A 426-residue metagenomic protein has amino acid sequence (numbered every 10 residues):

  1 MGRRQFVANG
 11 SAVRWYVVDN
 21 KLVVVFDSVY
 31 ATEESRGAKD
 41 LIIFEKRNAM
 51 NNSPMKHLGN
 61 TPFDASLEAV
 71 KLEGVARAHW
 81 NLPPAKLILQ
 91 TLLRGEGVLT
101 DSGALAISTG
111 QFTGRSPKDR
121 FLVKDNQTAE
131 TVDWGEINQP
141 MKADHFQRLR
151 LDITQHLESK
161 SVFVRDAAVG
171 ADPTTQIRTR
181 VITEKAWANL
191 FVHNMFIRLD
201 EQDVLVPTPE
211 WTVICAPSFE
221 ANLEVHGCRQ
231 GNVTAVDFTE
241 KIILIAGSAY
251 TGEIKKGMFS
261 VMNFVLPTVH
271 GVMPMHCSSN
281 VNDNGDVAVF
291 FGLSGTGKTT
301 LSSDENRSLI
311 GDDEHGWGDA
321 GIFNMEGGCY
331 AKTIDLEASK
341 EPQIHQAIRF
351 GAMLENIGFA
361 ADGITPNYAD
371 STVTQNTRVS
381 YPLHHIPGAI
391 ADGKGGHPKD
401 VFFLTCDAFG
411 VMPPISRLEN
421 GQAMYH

Functional and structural regions predicted by a protein language model:
I43-L205: N-terminal accessory targeting/assembly segments
S53-L99, H276-L293, S303-E305, H315-H426: Glycine-rich, often acidic-flanked micro-motifs that create phosphate/phosphodiester-binding or positioning elements
T208-L223, N232, F238-L244: Low-complexity, highly charged intrinsically disordered N-terminal segments that act as targeting/localization
C228-V265: Charged, amphipathic alpha-helical linker segments immediately N-terminal to NTP-binding catalytic cores
G297: Conserved glycine(s) of the Walker
T300: Conserved Walker
